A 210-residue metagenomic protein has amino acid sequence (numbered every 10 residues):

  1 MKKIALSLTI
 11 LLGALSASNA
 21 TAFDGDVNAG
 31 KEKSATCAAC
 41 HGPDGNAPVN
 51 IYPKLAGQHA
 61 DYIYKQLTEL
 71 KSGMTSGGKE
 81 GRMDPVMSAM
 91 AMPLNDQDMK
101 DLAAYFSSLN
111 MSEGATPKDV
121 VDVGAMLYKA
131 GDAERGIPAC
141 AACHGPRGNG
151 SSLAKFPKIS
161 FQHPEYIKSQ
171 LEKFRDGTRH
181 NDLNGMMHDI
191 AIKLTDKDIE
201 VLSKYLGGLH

Functional and structural regions predicted by a protein language model:
M1-T21: Gram-negative bacterial Sec-dependent N-terminal signal peptides
S18-S34, P48-I51, S108-A133: Electrostatic cytochrome c docking/interface patches
F23-G73: The feature marks the first
N28-A35, K129-A141, S160-S169, D196: Sequence context surrounding c-type heme c attachment/ligation sites in exported
C37-P43, L102, I137-P146, L202: The canonical Cys-X-X-Cys-His
P48-A56, L70-T116, S152-K158, R175-V201 (+1 more regions): Axial heme c-ligation environment in periplasmic c-type cytochrome domains
Y64, S108, V123-A130, A141 (+5 more regions): Predominantly soluble domains enriched in secretory-pathway, periplasmic, or organellar proteins
E113-A154, S160: Surface-exposed interaction/gating patches
